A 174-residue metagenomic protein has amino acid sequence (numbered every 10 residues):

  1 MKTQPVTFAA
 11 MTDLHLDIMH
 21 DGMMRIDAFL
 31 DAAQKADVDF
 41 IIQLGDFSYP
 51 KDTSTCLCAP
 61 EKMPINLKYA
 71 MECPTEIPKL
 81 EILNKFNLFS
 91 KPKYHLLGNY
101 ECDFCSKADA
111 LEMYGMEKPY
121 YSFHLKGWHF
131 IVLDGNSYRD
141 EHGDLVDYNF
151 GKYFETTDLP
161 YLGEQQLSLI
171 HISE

Functional and structural regions predicted by a protein language model:
M1-C73: N-terminal active-site segment of His-dependent metallophosphoesterases
Q34-A36, H124, S173: Flexible, charged surface loops at secondary-structure boundaries
D39, K91-P92, S173: Short coil/turn segments at beta-strand junctions that form active-site/ligand-binding loops
T55-S168: Extended active-site neighborhood of metal-dependent phosphoesterases/phosphodiesterases
S168-E174: Residue-level detector of conserved catalytic or cofactor/ligand-binding positions in enzyme active sites
